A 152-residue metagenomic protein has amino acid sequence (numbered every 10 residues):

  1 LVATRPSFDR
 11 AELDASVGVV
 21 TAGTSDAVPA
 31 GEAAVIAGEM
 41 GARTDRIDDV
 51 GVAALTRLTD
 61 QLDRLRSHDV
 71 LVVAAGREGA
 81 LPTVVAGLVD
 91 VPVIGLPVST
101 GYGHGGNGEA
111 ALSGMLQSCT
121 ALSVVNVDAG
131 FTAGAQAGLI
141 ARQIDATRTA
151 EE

Functional and structural regions predicted by a protein language model:
L1-E12: Anion-binding alpha/beta catalytic cores of soluble intermediary-metabolism enzymes, centered on
V2, R43-R64, G108-A110, V125-N126: Glycine-rich oxoanion-binding loops at beta->alpha junctions
E12-R57: Glycine-rich phosphate/diphosphate-binding loop of Rossmann-like nucleotide-binding domains
S16-G23, L71-V73, V124-N126: Short glycine-rich or small-residue beta-strand-to-loop segments that form or flank ligand, phosphate, metal/Fe-S
D26-G31, L55-T56, A75-V85, G105 (+1 more regions): Short glycine/serine/threonine-rich phosphate/pyrophosphate-binding segments that cradle anionic phosphate groups
D60-V98: Glycine-rich phosphate-binding loop
D63-R66, V70, T100, H104-E152: C-terminal binding/interaction regions
